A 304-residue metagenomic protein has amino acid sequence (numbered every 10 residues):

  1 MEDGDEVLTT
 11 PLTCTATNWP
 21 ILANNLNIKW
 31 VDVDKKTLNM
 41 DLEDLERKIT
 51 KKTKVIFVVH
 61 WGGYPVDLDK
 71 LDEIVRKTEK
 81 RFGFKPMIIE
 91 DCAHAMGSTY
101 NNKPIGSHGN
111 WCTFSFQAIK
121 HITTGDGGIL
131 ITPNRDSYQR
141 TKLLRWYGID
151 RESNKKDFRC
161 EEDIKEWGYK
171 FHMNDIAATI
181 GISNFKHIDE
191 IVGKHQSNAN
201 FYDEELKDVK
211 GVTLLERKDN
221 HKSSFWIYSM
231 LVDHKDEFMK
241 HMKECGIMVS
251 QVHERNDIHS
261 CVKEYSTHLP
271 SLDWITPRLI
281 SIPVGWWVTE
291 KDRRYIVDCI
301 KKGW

Functional and structural regions predicted by a protein language model:
M1, T50, I105-G106, I122 (+1 more regions): Alpha-helix termination/capping residues and helix-transition junctions
M1-C92, T99: PLP-dependent aminotransferase-like
D5-E6, P86, D126-G127, I188 (+1 more regions): Short active-site oxyanion
V33, A118, V284: Short, conserved catalytic or interaction motifs in soluble domains
K36-T37, M96, H121, D257-I258: Positions that flank functional sites
E43, R47, V55-V59, Y64-D72 (+3 more regions): PLP-dependent aminotransferase class I/II
G83-T124, S153, C160-K165: Conserved active-site segment immediately N-terminal to the catalytic lysine that forms the internal aldimine
F114-S115, G128-P133, I182: Short beta-strand-to-turn element immediately C-terminal to the catalytic PLP-Schiff-base lysine in fold type I
